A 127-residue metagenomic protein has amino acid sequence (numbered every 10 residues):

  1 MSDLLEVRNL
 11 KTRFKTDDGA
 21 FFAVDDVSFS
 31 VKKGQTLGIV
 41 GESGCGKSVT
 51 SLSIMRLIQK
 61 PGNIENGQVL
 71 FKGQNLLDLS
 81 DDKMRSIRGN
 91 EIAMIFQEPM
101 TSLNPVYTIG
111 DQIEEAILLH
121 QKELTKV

Functional and structural regions predicted by a protein language model:
M1-V127: ABC transporter nucleotide-binding domains
